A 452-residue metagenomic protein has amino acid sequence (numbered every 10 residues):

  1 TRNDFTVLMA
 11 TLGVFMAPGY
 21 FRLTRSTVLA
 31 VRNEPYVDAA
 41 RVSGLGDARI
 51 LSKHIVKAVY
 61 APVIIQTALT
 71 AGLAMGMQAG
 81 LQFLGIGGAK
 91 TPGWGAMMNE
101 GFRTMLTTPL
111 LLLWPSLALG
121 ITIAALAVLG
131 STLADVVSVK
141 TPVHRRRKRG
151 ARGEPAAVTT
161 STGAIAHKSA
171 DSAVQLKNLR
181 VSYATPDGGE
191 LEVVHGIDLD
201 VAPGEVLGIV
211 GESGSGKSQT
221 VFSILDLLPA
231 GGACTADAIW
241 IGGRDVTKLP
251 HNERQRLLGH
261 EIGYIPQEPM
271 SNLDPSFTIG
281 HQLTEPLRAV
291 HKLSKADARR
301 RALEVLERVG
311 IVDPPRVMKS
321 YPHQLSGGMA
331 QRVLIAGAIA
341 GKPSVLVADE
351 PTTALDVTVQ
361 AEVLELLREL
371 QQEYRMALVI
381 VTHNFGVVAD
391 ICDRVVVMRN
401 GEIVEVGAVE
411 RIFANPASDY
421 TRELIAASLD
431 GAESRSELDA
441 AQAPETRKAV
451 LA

Functional and structural regions predicted by a protein language model:
T1-P142: Alpha-helical transmembrane segments of integral membrane proteins, especially multi-pass inner/plasma-membrane
S169-A173, E190, V312-M318, A408-A452: Short catalytic/signature loops enriched in Gly
C234-D245: Conserved ABC transporter NBD signature motif
A340-S344: A short, proline-enriched helix->beta-strand linker immediately N-terminal to the Walker B motif in ABC-type P-loop
V388-D390: A short, surface-exposed alpha-helical micro-motif characterized by mixed small hydrophobic and charged/polar residues
